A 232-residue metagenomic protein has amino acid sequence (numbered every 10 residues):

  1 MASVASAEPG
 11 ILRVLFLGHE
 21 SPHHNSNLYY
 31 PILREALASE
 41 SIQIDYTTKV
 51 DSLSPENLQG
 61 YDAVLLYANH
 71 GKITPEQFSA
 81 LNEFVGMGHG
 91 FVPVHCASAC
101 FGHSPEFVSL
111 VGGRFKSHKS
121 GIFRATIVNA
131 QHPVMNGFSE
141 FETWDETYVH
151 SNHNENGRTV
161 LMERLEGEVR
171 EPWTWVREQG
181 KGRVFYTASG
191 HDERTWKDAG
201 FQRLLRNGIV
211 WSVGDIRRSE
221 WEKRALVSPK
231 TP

Functional and structural regions predicted by a protein language model:
S3-Y61, R217, E222-P232: Aromatic-Pro/Gly-enriched surface loop or interdomain linker that acts as a lid/target-recognition segment
E8-R13, E35, S39, V169 (+1 more regions): Extracellular ligand-binding/catalytic regions of CAZymes and related secreted enzymes and adhesion modules
G10, Y30, V94-R170, W221-P232: An acidic, glycine-rich "communication" segment
L15-H19, L58-G102, K181: Short alpha-beta junction capping motif
S21-P22, G71, S98-A99, E166-E168 (+2 more regions): Short, solvent-exposed loop/turn segments at secondary-structure junctions
Y29, L33, N57, Q77-A80 (+2 more regions): Stable alpha-helical elements in mature extracytoplasmic
T47-L53, S79, E168-T174: Alpha-helical scaffolding within the catalytic cores of extracellular/periplasmic polymer-degrading hydrolases
